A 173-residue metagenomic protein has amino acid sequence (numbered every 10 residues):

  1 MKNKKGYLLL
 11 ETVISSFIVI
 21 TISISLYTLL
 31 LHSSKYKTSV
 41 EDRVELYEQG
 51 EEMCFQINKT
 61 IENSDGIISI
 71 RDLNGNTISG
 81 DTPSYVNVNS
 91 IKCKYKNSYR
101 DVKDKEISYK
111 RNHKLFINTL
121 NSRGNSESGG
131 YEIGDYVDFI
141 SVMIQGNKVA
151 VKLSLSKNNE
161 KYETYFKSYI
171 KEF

Functional and structural regions predicted by a protein language model:
M1-K2, M143: Residue-level marker of regulatory loop/turn positions in helix-turn-helix DNA-binding domains and in histidine
K2-E62: Aliphatic-rich helix starts adjacent to a transmembrane/signal segment
S34, G130-E132, T164-K167: Surface-exposed beta-strand edges and their flanking turn/coil or helix-capping segments
F55-R71, I78-T82: Extracytoplasmic beta-rich ectodomain segments of secreted or membrane-anchored proteins
R71-G146: Type IV pilin-like appendage domain
I140-F173: Short linear sequence signals and composition-biased patches located at protein termini or domain-edge surfaces
